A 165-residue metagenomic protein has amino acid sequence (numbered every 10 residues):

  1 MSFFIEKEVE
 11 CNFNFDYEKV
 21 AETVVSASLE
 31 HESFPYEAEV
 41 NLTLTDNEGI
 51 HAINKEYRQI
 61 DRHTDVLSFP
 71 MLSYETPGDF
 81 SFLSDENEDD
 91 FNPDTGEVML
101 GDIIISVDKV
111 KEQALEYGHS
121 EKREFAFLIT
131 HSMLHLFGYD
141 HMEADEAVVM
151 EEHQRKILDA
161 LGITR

Functional and structural regions predicted by a protein language model:
M1-A126, F137-R165: An acidic/histidine-cluster motif and surrounding catalytic segment that typifies divalent-metal-assisted enzyme active
I129: A glycine-rich beta-strand to alpha-helix segment that forms a phosphate/ribose-binding loop at ligand/cofactor sites
